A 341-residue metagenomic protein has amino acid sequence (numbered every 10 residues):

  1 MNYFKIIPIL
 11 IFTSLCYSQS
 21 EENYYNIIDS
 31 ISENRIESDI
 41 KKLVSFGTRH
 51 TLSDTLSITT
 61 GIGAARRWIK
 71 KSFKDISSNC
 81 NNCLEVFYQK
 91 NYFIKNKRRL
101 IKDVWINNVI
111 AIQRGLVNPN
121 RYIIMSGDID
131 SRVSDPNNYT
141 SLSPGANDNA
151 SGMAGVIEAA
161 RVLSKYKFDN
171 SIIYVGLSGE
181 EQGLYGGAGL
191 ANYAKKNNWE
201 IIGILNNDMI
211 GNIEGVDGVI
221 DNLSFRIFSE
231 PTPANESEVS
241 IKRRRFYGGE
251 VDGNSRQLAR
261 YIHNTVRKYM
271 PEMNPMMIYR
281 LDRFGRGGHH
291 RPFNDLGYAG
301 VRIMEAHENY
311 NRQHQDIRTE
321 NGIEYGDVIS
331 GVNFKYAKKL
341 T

Functional and structural regions predicted by a protein language model:
M1-S20: Bacterial Sec-dependent N-terminal signal peptides
Q19-G61, M270, N311-Q313, E324 (+1 more regions): N-terminal capping segment at the start of a domain
E22-I31, R49-G61, K95-L100, N138-N149 (+4 more regions): Second-shell loop/turn segments in exported
R35-S45, L52, E85-Y88, N108-I112 (+9 more regions): Structural recognition of the beta-strand scaffold that forms the well-ordered cores of secreted hydrolase catalytic
S38-I112: A non-catalytic alpha/beta surface segment that caps or lines the substrate-entry region of metallo-dependent hydrolase
V44, I210-E230, M277-T341: Active-site-adjacent mobile loop/cap segments within catalytic or ligand-binding domains
A111, M125-S126, D130-S131, D135-L184: Alpha-helical metal-binding/catalytic segments enriched in His/Glu/Asp
L177-G288, L296: Metal-dependent peptidase/peptidase-like ectodomains
